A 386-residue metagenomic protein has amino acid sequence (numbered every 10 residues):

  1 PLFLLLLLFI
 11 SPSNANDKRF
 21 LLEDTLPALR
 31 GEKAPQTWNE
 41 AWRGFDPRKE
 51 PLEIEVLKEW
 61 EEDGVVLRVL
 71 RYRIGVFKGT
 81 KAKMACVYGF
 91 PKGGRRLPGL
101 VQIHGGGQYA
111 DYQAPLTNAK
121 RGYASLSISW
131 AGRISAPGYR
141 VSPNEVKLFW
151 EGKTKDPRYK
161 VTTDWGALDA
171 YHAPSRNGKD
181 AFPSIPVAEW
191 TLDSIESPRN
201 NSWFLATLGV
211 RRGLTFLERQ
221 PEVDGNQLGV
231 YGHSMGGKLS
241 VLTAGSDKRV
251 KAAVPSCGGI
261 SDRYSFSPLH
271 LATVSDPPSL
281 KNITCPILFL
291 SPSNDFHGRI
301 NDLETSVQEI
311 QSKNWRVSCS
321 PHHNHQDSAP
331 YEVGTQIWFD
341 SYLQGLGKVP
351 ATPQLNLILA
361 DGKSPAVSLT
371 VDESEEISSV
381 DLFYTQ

Functional and structural regions predicted by a protein language model:
G44-G94: N-terminal cap/lid segment of alpha/beta-hydrolase-fold proteins
A85-Y88, R95-G105, S125: Short beta-strand element of the alpha/beta-hydrolase
Q108, R121, R211-T273: Primarily recognizes the serine-hydrolase "nucleophile elbow" in alpha/beta-hydrolase and SGNH/GDSL folds
L116-L208, Y264-S267: Cap/lid segment of the alpha/beta-hydrolase catalytic domain
G258, D262-I310: The feature captures the conserved acid-bearing segment of alpha/beta-hydrolase catalytic domains
I310-D327: Catalytic histidine neighborhood in serine/cysteine hydrolases with alpha/beta-hydrolase-type architecture
D327-I337: Post-His helix in hydrolase/transferase enzymes
D340-Y384: Surface beta-strand/loop "capping" patches
